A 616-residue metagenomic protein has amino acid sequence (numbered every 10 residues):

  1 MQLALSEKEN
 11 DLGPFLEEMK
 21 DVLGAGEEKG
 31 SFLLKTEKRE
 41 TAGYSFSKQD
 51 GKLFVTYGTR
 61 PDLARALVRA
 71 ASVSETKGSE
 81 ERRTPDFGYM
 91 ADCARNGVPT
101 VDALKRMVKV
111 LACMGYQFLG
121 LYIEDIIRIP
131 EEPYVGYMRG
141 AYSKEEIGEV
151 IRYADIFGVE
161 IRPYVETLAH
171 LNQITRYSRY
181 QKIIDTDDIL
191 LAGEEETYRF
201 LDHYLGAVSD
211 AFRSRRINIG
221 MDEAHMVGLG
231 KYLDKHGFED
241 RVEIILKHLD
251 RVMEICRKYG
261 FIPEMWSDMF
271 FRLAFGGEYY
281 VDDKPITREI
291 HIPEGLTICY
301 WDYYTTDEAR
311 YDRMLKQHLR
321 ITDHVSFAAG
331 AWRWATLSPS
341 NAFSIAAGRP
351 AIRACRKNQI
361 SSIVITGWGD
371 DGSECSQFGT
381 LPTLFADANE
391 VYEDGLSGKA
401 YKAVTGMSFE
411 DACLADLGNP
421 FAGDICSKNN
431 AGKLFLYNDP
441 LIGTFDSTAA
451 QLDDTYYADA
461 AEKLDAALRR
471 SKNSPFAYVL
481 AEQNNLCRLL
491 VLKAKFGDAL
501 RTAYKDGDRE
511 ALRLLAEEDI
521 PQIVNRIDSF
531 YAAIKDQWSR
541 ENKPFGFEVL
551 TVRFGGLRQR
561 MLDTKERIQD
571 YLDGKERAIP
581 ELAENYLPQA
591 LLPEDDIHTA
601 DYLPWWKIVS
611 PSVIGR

Functional and structural regions predicted by a protein language model:
Q2, D50-K258, E264, S326-A329 (+2 more regions): Feature activates predominantly on carbohydrate-active enzymes
Q2-K29, K109, E149-R152, G158 (+4 more regions): Substrate-binding groove of N-acetylhexosamine-processing glycoside hydrolases
A4, N10-R82: Carboxylate-rich, divalent-cation-coordinating active-site regions
E7, K35-E37, K48, Y57 (+4 more regions): Pocket-edge structural micro-motifs
E7, S31-T36, V165-T167, M221-E223 (+1 more regions): A general secondary-structure junction signal
E9, K38-E40, P61, R95-G97 (+4 more regions): Residues that cap or initiate secondary-structure elements
E27, R39, K48, R82-T84 (+4 more regions): A generic structural signal for short, non-catalytic loop/turn and secondary-structure boundary residues
S45-S47, I174, L229-G230, F275-G276 (+2 more regions): Short, well-ordered secondary-structure micro-motifs
